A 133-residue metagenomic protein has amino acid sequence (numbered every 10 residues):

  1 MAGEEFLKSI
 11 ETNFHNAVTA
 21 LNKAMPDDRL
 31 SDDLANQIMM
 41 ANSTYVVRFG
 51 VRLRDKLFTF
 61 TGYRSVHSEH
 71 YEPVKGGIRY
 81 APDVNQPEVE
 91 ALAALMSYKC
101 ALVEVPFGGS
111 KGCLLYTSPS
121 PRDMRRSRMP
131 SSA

Functional and structural regions predicted by a protein language model:
S9-T44: Short, Gly/Pro- and small/polar-rich lid/capping loops
F14, V18-M25, A93-C100, S118: Structural signal for hydrophobic packing residues in well-ordered secondary-structure cores of soluble enzyme domains
V47-L53, F58-S68: Short beta-strand elements
S68-V74, N85-S110: ATP-dependent carboxylate/acyl-activation modules
A81, F107-K111, S118: Catalytic phosphate-handling regions of large nucleic-acid enzymes and associated NTPases
Y116-D123: Conserved small/polar residues in nucleotide/adenosyl-binding loops
S127-A133: Hydrophobic alpha-helical segments, chiefly the membrane-spanning helices and signal/signal-anchor peptides
